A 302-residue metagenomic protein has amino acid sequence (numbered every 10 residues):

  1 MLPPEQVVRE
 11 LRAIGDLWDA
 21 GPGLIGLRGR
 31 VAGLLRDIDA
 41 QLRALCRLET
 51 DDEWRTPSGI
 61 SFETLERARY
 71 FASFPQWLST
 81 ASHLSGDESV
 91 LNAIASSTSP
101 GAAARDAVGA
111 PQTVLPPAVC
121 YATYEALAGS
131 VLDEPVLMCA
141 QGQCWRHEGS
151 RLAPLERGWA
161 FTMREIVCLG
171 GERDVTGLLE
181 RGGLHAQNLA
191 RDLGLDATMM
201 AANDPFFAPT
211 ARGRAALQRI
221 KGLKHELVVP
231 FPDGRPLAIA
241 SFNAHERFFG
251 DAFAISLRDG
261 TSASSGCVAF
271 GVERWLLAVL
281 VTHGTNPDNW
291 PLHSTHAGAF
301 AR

Functional and structural regions predicted by a protein language model:
L2-R302: TRNA-recognition modules of translation machinery and tRNA-sensing kinases, especially anticodon-binding
